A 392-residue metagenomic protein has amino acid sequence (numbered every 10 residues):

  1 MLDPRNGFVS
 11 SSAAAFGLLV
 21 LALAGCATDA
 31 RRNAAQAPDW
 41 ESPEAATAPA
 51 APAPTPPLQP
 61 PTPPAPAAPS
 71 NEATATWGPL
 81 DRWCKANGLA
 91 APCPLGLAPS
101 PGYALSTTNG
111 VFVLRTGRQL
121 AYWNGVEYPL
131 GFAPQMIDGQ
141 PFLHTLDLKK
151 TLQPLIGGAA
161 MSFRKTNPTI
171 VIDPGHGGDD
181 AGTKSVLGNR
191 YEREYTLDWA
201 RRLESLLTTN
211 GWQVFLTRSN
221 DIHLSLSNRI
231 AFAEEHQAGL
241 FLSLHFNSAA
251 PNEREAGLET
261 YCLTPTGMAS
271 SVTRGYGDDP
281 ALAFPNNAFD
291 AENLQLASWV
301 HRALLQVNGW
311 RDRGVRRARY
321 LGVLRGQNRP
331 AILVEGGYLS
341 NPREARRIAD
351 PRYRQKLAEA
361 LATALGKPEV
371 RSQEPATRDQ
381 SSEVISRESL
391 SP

Functional and structural regions predicted by a protein language model:
D3-L18, A53-A65, K367-P392: Short, basic, low-complexity termini and linkers enriched in Ser/Thr/Gly/Pro that act as targeting/leader peptides
V9, G17, G117, N167-I170 (+3 more regions): A residue-level detector for conformationally permissive "hinge/kink" positions
A14-A15, M161, A249, V323: Residues embedded in well-ordered secondary-structure elements
D29-Y191, Y195-D198, L203-L206, N210: Primary recognition of N-terminal secretory signal peptides and signal-anchoring hydrophobic helices
R190-E374, D379, I385-P392: Active-site-proximal helix/loop segments of hydrolytic enzymes
